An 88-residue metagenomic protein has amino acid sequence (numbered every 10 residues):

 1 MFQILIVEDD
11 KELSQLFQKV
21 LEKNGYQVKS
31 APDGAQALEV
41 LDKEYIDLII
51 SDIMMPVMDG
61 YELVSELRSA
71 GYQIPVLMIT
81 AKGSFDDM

Functional and structural regions predicted by a protein language model:
E8: Conserved acidic carboxylate
Q15-K23: Charged docking surfaces used in two-component/phosphorelay signaling
G25-P32, V40: Short hydrophobic/Thr-rich beta-strand motif most characteristic of the beta2 strand and flanking loop of CheY-like
D33, D59-E62: Acidic catalytic/metal-coordinating carboxylates
E39, Y61-Q73: Short amphipathic alpha-helix used as the core "switch/output" element in two-component signaling
E44-I50: Active-site beta3 strand of CheY-like receiver
D52, T80: Active-site residues of response regulator receiver
M55: Receiver (REC) domain active-site loop signature in two-component systems and cognate sites in sensor histidine kinases
